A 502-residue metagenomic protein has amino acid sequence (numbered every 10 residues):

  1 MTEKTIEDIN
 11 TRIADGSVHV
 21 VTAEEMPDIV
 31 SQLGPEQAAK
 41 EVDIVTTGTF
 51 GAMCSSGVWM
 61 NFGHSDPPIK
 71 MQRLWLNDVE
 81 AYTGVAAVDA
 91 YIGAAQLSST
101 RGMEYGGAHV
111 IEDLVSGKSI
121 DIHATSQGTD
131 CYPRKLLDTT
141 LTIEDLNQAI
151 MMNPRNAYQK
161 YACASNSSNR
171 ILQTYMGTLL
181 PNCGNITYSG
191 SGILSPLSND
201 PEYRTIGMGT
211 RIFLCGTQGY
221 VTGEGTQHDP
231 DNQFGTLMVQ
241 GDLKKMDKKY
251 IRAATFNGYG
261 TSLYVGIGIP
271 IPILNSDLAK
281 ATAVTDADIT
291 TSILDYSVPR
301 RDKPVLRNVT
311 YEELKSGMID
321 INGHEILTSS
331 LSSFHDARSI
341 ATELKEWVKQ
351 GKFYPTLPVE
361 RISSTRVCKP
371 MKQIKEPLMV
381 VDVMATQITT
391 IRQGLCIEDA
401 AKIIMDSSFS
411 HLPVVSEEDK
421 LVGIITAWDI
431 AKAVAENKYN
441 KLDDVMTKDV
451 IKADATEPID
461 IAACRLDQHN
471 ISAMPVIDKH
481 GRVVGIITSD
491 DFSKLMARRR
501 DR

Functional and structural regions predicted by a protein language model:
T2-R12, S17-I374: Anaerobic metallocofactor- and corrinoid-dependent redox/one-carbon enzyme cores, especially those from methanogenesis
M53-P67, E418, V422-N440: Short hydrophobic interaction/assembly module
T83-A86, I459-D460, S472: C-terminal basic regulatory modules in eukaryotic proteins
K372-Q387, A401, I424-N470, V483-R502: Tandem CBS (Bateman) regulatory domains
I391-Q393, S410-I424, A453-D454, A473-I486: Cytosolic beta-strand hydrophobic patch enriched in CBS
I397: Active-site hotspot residues in diverse enzymes, especially metal/ion-binding acidic/histidine motifs
D406-F409, Q468-I471: Short, small/polar residue-rich loop motifs at catalytic or cofactor-binding pockets
